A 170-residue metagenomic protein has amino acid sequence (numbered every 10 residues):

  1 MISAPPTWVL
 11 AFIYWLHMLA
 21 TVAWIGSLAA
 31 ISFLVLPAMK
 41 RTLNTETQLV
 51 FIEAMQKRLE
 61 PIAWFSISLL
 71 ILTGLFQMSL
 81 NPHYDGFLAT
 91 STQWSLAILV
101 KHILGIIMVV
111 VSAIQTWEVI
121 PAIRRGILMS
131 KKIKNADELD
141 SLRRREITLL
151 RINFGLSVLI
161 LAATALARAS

Functional and structural regions predicted by a protein language model:
M1-S170: Polytopic transmembrane helical bundles with strong interfacial aromatic enrichment
